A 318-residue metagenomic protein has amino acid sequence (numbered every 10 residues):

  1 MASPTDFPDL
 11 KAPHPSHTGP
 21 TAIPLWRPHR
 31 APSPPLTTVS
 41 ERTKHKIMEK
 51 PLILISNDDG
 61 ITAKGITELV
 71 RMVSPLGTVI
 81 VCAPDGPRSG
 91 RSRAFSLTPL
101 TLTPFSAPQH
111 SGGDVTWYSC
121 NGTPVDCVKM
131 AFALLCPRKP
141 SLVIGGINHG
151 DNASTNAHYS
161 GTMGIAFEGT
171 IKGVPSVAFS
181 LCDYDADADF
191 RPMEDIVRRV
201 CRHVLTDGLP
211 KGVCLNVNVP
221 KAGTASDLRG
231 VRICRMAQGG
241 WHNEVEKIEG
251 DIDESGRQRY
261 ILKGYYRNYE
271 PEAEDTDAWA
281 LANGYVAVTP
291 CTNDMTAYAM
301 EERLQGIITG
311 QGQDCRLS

Functional and structural regions predicted by a protein language model:
P15-T18, R30: Short hydrophobic alpha-helical segments enriched in small aliphatic residues
P32-I47: Short, Lys/Arg-enriched N-terminal segments with co-localized hydrophobic residues within the first ~10-30 amino acids
E49-S56, K64-K139: A cross-family phosphate/adenosyl-ligand binding-site feature
A131-P137, G164-P175: Alpha-helix C-terminal capping segments
D151-S160: Glycine/threonine-rich flexible loop motifs
T170-P192: Glycine-rich phosphate/pyrophosphate-binding loops and their adjacent beta-strand/loop elements at enzyme active sites
R191-S318: Electrostatically charged, flexible surface regions
